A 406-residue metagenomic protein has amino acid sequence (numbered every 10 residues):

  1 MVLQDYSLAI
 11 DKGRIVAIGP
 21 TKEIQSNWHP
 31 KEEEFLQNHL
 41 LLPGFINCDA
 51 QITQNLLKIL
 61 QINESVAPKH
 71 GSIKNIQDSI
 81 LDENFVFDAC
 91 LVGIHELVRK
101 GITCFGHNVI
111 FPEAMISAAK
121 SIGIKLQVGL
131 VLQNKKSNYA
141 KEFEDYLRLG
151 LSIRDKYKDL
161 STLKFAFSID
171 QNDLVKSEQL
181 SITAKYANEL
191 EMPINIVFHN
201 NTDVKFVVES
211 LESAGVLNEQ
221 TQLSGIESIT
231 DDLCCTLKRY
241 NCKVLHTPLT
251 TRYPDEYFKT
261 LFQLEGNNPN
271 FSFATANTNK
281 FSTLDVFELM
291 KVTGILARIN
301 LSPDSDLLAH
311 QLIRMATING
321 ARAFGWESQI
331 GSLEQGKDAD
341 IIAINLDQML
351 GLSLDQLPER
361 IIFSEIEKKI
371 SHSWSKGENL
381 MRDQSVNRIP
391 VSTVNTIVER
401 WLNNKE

Functional and structural regions predicted by a protein language model:
M1-L42: Histidine-rich, glycine-flanked metal-binding segment
L41, K58-I124, Y146-D159, E399-E406: Alpha-helical scaffold segments that flank or form the walls of functional sites
G44-N55, P193-H199: Histidine-centered catalytic micro-motifs
L56-F87, Q127-N138, T202-Q220, Y240-K243 (+1 more regions): Active-site gating loops and adjacent loop-to-helix segments of metal-dependent hydrolytic enzymes
G106-V109, S168-L180, R252-D255, A323-G325: Active-site glycine- and acidic-residue-rich loops that bind and position anionic ligands or nucleotide-like cofactors
M115-C234: Metal-coordinating catalytic core of metallo-dependent amide/deamination hydrolases
A214-V216, F262-Q348, E365: His/Asp/Glu-enriched, well-ordered alpha-helical/loop segment that forms or immediately abuts the divalent-metal
D338-P390, N395: C-terminal cap of metal-dependent C-N hydrolases
